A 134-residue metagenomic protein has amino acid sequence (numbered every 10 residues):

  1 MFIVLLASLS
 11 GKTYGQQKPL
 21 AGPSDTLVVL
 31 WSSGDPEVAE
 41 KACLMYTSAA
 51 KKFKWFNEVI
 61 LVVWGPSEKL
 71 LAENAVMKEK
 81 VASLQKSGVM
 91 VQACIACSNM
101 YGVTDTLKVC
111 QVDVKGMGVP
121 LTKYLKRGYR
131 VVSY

Functional and structural regions predicted by a protein language model:
M1-Q17: Bacterial Sec-dependent N-terminal signal peptides
Y14-G34: Short N-terminal segments immediately surrounding and downstream of signal-peptide cleavage
V28-C43, S67-A72: Short, glycine-rich nucleotide/cofactor-binding loops
E40-F53: Histidine-anchored nucleotide/phosphate-binding helix
C43-M45, N74-E79: Charged helix-capping and loop-helix junction motifs
T47, E58-G65, V91-C97: Short internal beta-strands
V76-T104: A glycine-rich helix N-cap at a beta->alpha junction
D113-G118: Short acidic-hydrophobic, aromatic-tinged amphipathic segments that line or gate anion-handling sites
